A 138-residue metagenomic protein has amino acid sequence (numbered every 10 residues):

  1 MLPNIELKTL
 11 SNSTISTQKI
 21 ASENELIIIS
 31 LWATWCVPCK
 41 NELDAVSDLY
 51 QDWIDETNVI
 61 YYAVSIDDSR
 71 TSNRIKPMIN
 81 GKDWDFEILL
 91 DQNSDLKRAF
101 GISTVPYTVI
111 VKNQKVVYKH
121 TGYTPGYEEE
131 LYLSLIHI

Functional and structural regions predicted by a protein language model:
E6-L26: A short beta-strand-turn-helix
E25, L43-V64, N80: Conserved helix-turn-beta segment immediately C-terminal to the redox Cys motif in thioredoxin-like folds
E25-I27, W32-W35, T104: Short pre-active-site segment immediately N-terminal to redox-active cysteine/selenocysteine motifs in thiol-based
L31-D48: Conserved redox-active cysteine motifs that mediate thiol-disulfide chemistry, especially di-cysteine Cys-X(1-2)-Cys
C36, I136-I138: Conserved small/polar residues in nucleotide/adenosyl-binding loops
N58-S72, W84-N93: Thiol-based oxidoreductase modules, predominantly thioredoxin-like and allied folds used for disulfide exchange
K76-V111: Short, internal strand/loop/helix patches that form the active-site neighborhood or redox-interaction surface
I110-I136: Thiol-/selenol-based redox modules, centered on thioredoxin-like and closely related oxidoreductase domains
